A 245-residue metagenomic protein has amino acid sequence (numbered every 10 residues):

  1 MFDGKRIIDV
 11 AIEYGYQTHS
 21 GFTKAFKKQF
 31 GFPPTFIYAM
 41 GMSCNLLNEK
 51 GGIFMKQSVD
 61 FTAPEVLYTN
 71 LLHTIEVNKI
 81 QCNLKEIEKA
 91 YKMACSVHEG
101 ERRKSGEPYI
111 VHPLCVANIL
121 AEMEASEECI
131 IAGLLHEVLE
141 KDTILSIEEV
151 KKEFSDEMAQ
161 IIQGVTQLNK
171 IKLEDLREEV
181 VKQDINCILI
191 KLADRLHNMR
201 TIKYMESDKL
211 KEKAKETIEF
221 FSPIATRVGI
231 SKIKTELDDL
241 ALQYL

Functional and structural regions predicted by a protein language model:
M1-Y14, G41-F54: Terminal helix-turn-helix DNA-binding modules in bacterial transcription factors
I8, T35, E148: Residues within the helices of the helix-turn-helix
G15, K27: Gly/Ala-rich beta-loop-alpha elbow adjacent to hydrolase catalytic centers
T18-S20: The DNA-contacting recognition helix of HTH DNA-binding domains and analogous helical DNA-recognition elements
P33-A39: Conserved catalytic-core motifs of GNAT/GCN5-like acyltransferases
M55-L245: Active-site helical microenvironments for divalent-metal-assisted chemistry
